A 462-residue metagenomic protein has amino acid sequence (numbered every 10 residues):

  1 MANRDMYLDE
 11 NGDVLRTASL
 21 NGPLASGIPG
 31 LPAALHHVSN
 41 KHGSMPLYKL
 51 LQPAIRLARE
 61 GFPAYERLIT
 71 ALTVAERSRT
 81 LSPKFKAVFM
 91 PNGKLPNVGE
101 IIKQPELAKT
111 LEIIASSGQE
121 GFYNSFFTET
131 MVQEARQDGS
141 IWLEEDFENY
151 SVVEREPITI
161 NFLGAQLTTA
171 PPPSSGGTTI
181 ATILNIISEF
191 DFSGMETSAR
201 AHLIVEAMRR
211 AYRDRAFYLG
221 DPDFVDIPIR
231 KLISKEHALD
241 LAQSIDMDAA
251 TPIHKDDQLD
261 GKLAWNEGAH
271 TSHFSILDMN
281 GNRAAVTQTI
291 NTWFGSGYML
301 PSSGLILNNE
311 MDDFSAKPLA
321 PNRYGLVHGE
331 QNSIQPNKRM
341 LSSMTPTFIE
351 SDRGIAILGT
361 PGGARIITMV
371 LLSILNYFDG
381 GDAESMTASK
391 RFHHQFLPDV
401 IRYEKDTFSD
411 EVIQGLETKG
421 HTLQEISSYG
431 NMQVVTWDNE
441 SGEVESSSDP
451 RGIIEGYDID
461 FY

Functional and structural regions predicted by a protein language model:
M1-N124, T128-P171, S175, I233-S234 (+4 more regions): Noncatalytic scaffold domains of N-terminal-nucleophile
T80, G177-D191, I349-A356, G363-T387: M16/insulysin-pitrilysin zinc metalloprotease superfamily fold
S140-W142, T251-G261, R323-I334, E417-K419: Short Pro/Gly-enriched beta-strand edge/turn motifs at strand-loop
I141-L143, R283-S351, A383-E384: Active-site rim segments in enzyme catalytic domains, especially the processed small/beta chain of N-terminal
E154, G268-T271, W293, S342-M344: Short, small/polar residue-rich loop motifs at catalytic or cofactor-binding pockets
F190-I290, S302-S303, P318-L319: Internal maturation/activation junctions in enzymes
A201, K338, V370, D379-S427: Extended C-terminal subregions enriched in glycine
